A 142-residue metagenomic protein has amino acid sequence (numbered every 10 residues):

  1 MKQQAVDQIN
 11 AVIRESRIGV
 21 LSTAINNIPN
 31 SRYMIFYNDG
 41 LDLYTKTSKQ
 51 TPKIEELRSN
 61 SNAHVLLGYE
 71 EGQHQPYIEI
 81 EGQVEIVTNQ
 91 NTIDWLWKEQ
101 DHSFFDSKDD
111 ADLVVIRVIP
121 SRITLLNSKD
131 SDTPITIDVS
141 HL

Functional and structural regions predicted by a protein language model:
M1-G19, I137-L142: Extreme N-terminal tail/first-helix region
Q4-A5, T47-K53, E99-D101: Charged, amphipathic alpha-helical segments
S16-K49, L57, H64-G68, Y77-I80: Short beta-strand segments
Y37, G82-I86, D130-D132, H141-L142: A short, sequence-level motif marking secondary-structure junctions
D42, L113, T136-D138: A general secondary-structure boundary signal
I54-L126: Short, structured beta-strand-loop surface elements
P120-L142: Charged phosphate-binding loop/patch that engages nucleotide di/tri-phosphates or the phosphate backbone of nucleic
